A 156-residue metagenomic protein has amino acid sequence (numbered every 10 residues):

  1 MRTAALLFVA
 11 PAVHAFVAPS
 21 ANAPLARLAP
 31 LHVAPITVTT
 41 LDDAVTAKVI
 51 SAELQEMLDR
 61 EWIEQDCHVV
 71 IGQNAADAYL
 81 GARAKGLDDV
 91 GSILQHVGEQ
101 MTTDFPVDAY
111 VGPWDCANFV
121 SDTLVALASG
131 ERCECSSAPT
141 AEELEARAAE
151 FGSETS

Functional and structural regions predicted by a protein language model:
M1-P24: N-terminal chloroplast transit peptides
F16-S156: N-terminal plastid-targeting presequences
